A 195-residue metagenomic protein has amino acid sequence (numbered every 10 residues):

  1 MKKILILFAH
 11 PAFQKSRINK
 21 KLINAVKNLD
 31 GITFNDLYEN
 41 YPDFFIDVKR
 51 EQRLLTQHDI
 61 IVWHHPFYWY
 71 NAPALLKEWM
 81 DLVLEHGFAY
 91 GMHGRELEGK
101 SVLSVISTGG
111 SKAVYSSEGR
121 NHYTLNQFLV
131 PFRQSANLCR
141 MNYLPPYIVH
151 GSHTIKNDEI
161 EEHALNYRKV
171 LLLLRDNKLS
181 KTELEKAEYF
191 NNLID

Functional and structural regions predicted by a protein language model:
M1-G31, N35: N-terminal beta1-alpha1 ligand-phosphate binding loop
L5-L7, N35, V62, L103-V105 (+1 more regions): Hydrophobic/aromatic beta-strand patches that form the interior of the parallel beta-sheet core in alpha/beta enzyme
R17-K21, I46, A74-E78, D158: Generic recognition of short, well-ordered alpha-helical segments
I23, K27, S135-D195: Glycine-rich phosphate/pyrophosphate-binding loop and the adjoining helix
G31-F45: A short beta-strand-loop structural module common to alpha/beta enzyme folds
Y41-K49, K156-E159: Structural motif
R50-R133: Helix-loop-strand module that forms the ligand-binding subsite of alpha/beta enzymes
